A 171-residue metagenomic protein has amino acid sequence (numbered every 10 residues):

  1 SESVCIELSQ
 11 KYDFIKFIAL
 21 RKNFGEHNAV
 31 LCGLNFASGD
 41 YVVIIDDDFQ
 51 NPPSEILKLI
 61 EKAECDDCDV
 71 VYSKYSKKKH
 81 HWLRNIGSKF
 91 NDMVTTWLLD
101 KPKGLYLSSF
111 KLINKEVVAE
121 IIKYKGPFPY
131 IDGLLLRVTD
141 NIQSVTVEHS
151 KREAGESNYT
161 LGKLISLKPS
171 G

Functional and structural regions predicted by a protein language model:
S1-I18: Acidic donor-binding segment of Leloir-type glycosyltransferases
K11-I15, F24, Q50: Eukaryotic scaffold repeat domains enriched in small/polar residues
Y12-F14, D67, T139: A generic structural signal for alpha->beta connector loops
L20-K22, E26-F36, Y41, P53-P129 (+2 more regions): Acceptor/aglycone-binding surface of glycosyltransferases and processive sugar-polymer synthases
D47: Active-site-proximal cofactor/substrate-binding loop regions of enzyme domains
Q143-H149: Catalytic beta-strand/loop signature of glycosyltransferases that borders the donor
